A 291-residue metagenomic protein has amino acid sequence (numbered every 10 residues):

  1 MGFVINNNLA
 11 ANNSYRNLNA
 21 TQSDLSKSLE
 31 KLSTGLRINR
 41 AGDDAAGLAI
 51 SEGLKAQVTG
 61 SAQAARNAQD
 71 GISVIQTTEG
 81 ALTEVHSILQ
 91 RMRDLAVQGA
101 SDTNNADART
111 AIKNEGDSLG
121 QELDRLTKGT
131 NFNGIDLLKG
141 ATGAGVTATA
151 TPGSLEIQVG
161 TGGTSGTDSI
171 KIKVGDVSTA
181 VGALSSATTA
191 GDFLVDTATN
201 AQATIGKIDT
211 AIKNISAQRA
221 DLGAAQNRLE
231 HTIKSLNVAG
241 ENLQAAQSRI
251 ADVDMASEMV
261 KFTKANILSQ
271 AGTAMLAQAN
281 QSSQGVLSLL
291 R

Functional and structural regions predicted by a protein language model:
M1-R291: Primary detection of the long, small/polar-rich alpha-helical "axial" segments characteristic of bacterial flagellar
